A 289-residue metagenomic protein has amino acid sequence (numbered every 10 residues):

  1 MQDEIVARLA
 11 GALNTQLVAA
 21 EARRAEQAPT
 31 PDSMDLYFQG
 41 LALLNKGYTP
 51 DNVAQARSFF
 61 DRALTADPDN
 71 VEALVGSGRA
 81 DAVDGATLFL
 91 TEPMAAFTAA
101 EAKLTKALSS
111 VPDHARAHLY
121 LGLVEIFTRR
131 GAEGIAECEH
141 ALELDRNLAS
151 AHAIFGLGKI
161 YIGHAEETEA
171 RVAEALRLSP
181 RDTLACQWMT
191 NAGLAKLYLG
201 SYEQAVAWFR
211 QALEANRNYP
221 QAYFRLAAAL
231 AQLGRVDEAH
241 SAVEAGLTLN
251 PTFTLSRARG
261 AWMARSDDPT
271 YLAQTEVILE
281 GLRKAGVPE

Functional and structural regions predicted by a protein language model:
M1-L233, E238, A242: Acidic, proline/glycine-rich low-complexity intrinsically disordered segments
L13-L17, N250, L282, G286: Sec/Tat-exported extracytoplasmic proteins
F97-A99, L194, L249, A264-D268: Short alpha-helical linear motifs
D237, T252-S256: Substrate-binding/catalytic groove segments of enzymes that remodel or degrade extracellular structural polymers
L255-E289: Terminal, low-structured helical/coil segments at or just beyond the last alpha-helical repeat
